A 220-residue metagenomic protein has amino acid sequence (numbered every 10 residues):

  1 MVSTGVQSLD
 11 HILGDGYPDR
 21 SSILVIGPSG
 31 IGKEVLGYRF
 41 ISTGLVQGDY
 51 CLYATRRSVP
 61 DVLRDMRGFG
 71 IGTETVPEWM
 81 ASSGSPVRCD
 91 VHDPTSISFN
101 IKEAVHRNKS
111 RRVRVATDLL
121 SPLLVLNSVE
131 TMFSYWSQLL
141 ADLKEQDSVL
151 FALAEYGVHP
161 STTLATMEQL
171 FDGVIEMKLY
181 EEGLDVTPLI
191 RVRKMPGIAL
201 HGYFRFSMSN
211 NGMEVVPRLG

Functional and structural regions predicted by a protein language model:
T4-G16: Pre-Walker A adenine-sensing motif
S22-I23, P28-H92: Conserved P-loop
I31, P122-N127, G157-H159: Short acidic, S/G/P-rich loop/turn micro-motifs used as interaction or catalytic elements
Y50, R111-R114, E145-L153: Loop/turn-to-beta-strand initiation segments
R57-P60, S148, A154-V158: Short beta-alpha junction loops
S85-K144: Phosphate-binding/switch loop-helix module in NTP-utilizing enzymes
L153-G212, G220: Phosphate-binding/switch region of NTP-binding enzymes
